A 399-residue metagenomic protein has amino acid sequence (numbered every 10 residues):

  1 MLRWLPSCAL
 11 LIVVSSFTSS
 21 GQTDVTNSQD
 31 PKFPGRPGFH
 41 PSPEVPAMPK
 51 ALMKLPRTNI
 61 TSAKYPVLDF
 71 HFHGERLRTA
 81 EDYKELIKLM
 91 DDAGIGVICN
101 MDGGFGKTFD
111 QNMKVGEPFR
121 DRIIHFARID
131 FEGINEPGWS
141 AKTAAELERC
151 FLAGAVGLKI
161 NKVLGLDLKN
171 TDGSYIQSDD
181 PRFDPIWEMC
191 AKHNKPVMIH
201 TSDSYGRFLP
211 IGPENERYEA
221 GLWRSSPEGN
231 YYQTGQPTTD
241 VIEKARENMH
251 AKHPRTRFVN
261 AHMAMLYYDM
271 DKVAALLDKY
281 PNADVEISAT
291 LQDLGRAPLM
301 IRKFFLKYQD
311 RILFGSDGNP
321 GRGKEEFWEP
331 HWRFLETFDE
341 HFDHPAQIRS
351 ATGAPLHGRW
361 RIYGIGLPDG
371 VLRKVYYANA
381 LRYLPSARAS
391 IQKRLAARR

Functional and structural regions predicted by a protein language model:
M1-W4: Positively charged n-region of N-terminal signal peptides that target proteins for export
P6-S16: Bacterial N-terminal signal peptides
Q22-D121: An N-terminally biased module of ancient metal coordination in phosphate/nucleic-acid-related enzymes
R36-E44, P49, T58-I60, F109-G229 (+1 more regions): Active-site gating/metal-coordination segments in enzymes
P66-F72, V97-N100, I123-R128, L158-I160 (+4 more regions): Hydrophobic faces of well-ordered beta-strands that scaffold small-molecule active sites in alpha/beta enzyme cores
E75-L77, F105-T108, E132-I134, G165-D167 (+4 more regions): Active-site environment of divalent metal-dependent phosphoester hydrolases
R78-L89, E136-C150, K272: Short, acidic/polar
I87, Q233-N248, R255-R399: H/E-rich (His + Asp/Glu) clusters that bind or coordinate divalent metals
